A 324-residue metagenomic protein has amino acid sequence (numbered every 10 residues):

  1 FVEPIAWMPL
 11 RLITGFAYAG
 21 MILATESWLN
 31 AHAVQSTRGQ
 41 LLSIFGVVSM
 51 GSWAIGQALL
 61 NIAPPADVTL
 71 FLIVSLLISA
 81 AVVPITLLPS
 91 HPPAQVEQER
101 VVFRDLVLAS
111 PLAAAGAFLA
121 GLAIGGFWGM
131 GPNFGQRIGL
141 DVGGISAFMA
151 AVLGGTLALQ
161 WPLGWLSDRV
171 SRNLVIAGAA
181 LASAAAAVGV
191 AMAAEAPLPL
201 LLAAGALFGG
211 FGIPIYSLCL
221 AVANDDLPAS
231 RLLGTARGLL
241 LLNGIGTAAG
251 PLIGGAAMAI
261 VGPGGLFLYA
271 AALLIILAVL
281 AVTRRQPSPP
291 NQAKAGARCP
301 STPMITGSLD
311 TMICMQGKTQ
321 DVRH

Functional and structural regions predicted by a protein language model:
L12-V47: Cytoplasmic helix-loop-helix junction between adjacent transmembrane helices in 12-TM secondary transporters
G20-A33, I213-P228: Intracellular juxtamembrane helix-capping segments at the cytosolic ends of symmetry-related transmembrane helices
Q35-F45, V142-G143, L227-L239: Loop-to-transmembrane helix entry/capping segments in MFS-fold secondary transporters and related SLC/MFSD carriers
L60-N61, S75-Q95, L277-R285: C-terminal membrane-cytosol helix-exit motif in multi-pass small-molecule transporters
N61-L76, A256-L274: A membrane-interface helix-boundary motif in multi-pass transporters
P64, L159-S171, M258-A259: Helix-to-loop junctions at the C-terminal end of transmembrane segments in multipass secondary transporters
S75, L174-G189, A271: Structural signature of the two symmetry-related core transmembrane helices
P93-F103, R284-H324: Intrinsic disorder in cytosolic terminal tails and internal cytosolic loops of multi-pass membrane transporters
